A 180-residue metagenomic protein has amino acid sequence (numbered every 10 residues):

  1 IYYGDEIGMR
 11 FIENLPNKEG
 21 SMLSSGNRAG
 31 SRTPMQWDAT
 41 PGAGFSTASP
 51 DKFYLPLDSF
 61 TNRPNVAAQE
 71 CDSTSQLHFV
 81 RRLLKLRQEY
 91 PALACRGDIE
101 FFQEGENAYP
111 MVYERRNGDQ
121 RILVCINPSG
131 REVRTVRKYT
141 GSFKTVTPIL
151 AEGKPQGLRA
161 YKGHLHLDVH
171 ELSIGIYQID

Functional and structural regions predicted by a protein language model:
I1-R134: Loop/helix patches that line or flank the sugar-binding groove of alpha-linked glycan CAZymes
N17, F143, Y161: Short, glycine- and charge-enriched coil/turn segments that flank and shape catalytic ligand pockets
D38, F102-E104, K138-T140, D168-H170 (+1 more regions): A structural detector for beta-sheet-dominated domains
S46-F53, P155-H166: Short, polar loop/linker segments at the starts of domains and inter-domain junctions
R116-G118, L150, D180: Short, flexible beta-strand-to-coil junctions
D119-R121, K154-L158, G175: Short, surface-exposed beta-strand/loop "edge" segments at domain boundaries and coil↔beta transitions
E132-K154: Beta-strand-rich binding/interaction modules
R159-D180: C-terminal beta-strand-rich structural cap/linker in extracellular carbohydrate-active enzymes
